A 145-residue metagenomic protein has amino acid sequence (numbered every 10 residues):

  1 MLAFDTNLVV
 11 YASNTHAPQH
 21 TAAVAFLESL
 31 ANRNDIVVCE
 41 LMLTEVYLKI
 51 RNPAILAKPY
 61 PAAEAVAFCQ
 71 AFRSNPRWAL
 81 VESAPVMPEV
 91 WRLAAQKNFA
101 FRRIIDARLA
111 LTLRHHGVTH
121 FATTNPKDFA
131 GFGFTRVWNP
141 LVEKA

Functional and structural regions predicted by a protein language model:
M1, A107-A145: Acidic, PIN/NYN-like endoribonuclease modules and their adjacent C-terminal/linker elements
M1-V38, P53-E64, K127, G131: Short, well-structured N-terminal submotif of metal-dependent ribonuclease cores
L8, M42, V86, R108-L109 (+1 more regions): Alpha-helix capping/helix-boundary segments
V10, V24-L27, Y47, C69 (+1 more regions): Conserved protein kinase catalytic domain
V38-T44, I104: Aromatic- and histidine-enriched alpha-helix N-cap/loop-to-helix transition segments that scaffold the rims
L48-L80: Helix-adjacent hinge/juxtasegments
P53-A57, F99, N139-L141: Short, hinge-like loop/turn segments at secondary-structure boundaries
R77-T124: Active-site neighborhoods of divalent-metal-dependent phosphate/nucleic-acid chemistry enzymes
